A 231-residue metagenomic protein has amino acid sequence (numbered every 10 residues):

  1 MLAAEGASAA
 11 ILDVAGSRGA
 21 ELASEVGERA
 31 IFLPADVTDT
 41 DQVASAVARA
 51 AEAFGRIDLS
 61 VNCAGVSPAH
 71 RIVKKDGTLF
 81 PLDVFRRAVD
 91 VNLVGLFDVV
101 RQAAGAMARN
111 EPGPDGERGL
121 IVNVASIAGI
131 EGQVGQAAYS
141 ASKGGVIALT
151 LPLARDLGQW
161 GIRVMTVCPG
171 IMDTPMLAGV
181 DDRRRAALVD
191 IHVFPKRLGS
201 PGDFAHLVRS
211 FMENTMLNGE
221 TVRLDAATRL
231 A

Functional and structural regions predicted by a protein language model:
M1-A10: Canonical Rossmann dinucleotide-binding motif of NAD(H)/NADP(H)-dependent dehydrogenases/reductases, specifically
A44, S67-R86, G105, R109-E117 (+2 more regions): Conserved mid-core segment of classical short-chain dehydrogenase/reductases
V66, T78-D98, V122, Y139 (+1 more regions): Catalytic Tyr-X3-Lys loop
V100, S142, T150: Active-site helix of classical SDR
G105, A154-D156: Alpha-helical segment proximal to the catalytic Tyr-Lys
S126: Residue(s) in the substrate-gating loop at a strand-loop-helix junction that position the organic substrate next
G158-R163, L217-E220: Short, small/polar-rich loop/turn modules that mediate ligand/substrate recognition or access, typified
S200-L224, R229: C-terminal substrate-recognition "lid" of short-chain dehydrogenase/reductases
